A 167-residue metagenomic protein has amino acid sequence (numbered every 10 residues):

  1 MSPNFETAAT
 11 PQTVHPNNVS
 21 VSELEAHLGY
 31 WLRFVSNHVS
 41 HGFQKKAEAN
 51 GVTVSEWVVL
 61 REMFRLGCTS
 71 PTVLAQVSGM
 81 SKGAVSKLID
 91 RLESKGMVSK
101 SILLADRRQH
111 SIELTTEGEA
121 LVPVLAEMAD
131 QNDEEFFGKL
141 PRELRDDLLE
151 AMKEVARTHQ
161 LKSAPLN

Functional and structural regions predicted by a protein language model:
M1-N50: N-terminal leader segment of winged-helix/HTH proteins
M1-S20, R142-N167: C-terminal regulatory/oligomerization modules of transcriptional regulators
F5-E6, T10, S40, C68 (+1 more regions): Charged, amphipathic alpha-helical coiled-coil/dimerization segments
V59-L60: Short alpha-helical "packing" element that flanks the helix-turn-helix/winged-helix DNA-binding module
G67-C68, G79: Central "turn" residue of the DNA-binding helix-turn-helix
P71: Helix-turn-helix DNA-binding elements, focusing on the entry/boundary residues of the two helices that contact DNA
A75: The alpha-helix within a helix-turn-helix
S81-A84: Helix-turn-helix DNA-binding motif, specifically the short coil turn and the N-cap/start of the second
